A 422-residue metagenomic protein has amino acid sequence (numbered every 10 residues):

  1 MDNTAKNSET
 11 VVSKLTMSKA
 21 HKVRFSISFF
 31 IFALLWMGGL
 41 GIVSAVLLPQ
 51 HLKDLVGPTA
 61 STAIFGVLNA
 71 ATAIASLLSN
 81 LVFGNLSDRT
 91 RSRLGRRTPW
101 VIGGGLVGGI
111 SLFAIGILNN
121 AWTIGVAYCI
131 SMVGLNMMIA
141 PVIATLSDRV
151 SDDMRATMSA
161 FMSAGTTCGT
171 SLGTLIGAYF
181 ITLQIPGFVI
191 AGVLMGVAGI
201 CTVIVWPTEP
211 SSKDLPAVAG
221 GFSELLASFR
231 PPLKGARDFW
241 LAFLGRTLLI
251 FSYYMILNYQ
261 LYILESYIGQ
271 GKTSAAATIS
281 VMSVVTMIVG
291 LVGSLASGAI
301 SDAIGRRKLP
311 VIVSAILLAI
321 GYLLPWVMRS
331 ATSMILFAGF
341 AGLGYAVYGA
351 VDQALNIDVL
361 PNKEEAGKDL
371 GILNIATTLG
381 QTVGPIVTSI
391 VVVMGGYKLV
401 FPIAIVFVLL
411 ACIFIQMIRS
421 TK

Functional and structural regions predicted by a protein language model:
D2-V23, E209-L244: Juxtamembrane intracellular "pre-TM" segments in multi-pass secondary transporters
V11-A73, D238-G245, L249-Q270: Helix-loop boundary and gating motifs at the non-cytosolic
L48, M137-V150, V347-P361: Intracellular juxtamembrane helix-capping segments at the cytosolic ends of symmetry-related transmembrane helices
T72, S76, A156-A178, N374-G384: Glycine-rich segments within core transmembrane alpha-helices of 12-TM secondary carriers
S79-L94, G293-R306, V392: Helix-to-loop junctions at the C-terminal end of transmembrane segments in multipass secondary transporters
R96-T98, Y179-L194, T388-V408: A membrane-interface helix-boundary motif in multi-pass transporters
R97-F113, L309-L323: Structural signature of the two symmetry-related core transmembrane helices
E364-V393: A late C-terminal transmembrane helix in Major Facilitator Superfamily
